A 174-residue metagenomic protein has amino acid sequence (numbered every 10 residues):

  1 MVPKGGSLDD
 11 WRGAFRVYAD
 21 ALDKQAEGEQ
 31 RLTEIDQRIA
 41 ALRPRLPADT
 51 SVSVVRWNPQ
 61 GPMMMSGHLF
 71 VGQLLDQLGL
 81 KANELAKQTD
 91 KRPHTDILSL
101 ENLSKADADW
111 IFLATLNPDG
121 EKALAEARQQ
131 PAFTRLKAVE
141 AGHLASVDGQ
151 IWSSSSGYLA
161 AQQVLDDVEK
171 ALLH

Functional and structural regions predicted by a protein language model:
M1-P59, I151-H174: Extracytoplasmic substrate-binding proteins
P44, G72, R135-K137: Short secondary-structure boundary/capping segments
P44-L46, P93-L116: Ligand-binding pocket segment of bilobal, Venus flytrap-like solute-binding proteins
S51-W57, L85-A86, L113-A114: Short, conserved beta-strand edge motifs with alternating hydrophobic and charged residues
Q60-G61, V71: Redox- and metal-dependent alpha/beta enzyme cores, enriched for Fe-S-associated oxidoreductases and cofactor-handling
M63-H68, A123-L124: Short, well-ordered secondary-structure micro-motifs
S66-D96, I151: Alpha-helical, coiled-coil/dimerization segments enriched in small aliphatic residues
A106-H174: Structured C-terminal subdomain patch of bacterial secreted/periplasmic proteins
